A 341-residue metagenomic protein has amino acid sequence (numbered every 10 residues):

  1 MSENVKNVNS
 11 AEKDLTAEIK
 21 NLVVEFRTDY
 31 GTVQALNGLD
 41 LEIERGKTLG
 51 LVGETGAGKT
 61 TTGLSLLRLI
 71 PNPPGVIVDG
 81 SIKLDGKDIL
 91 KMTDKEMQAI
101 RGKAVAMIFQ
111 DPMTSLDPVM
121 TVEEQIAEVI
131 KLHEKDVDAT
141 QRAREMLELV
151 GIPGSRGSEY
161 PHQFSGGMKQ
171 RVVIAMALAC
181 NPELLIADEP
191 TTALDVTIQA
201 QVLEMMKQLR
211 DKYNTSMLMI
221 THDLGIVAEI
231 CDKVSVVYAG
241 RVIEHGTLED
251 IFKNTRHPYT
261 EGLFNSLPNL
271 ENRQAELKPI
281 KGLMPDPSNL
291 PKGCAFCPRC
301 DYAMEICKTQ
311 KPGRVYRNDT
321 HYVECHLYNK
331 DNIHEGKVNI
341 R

Functional and structural regions predicted by a protein language model:
E12-L15, G157, T247-R341: Short catalytic/signature loops enriched in Gly
I77-D88: Conserved ABC transporter NBD signature motif
K87-D88, D138-S155, F264: Conserved ABC ATPase "signature" region
Y160-F164, M168: Conserved ABC ATPase signature
A179-E183: A short, proline-enriched helix->beta-strand linker immediately N-terminal to the Walker B motif in ABC-type P-loop
I186, P190, L194-A275: P-loop NTP-binding/switch modules centered on Walker-like glycine-rich loops
